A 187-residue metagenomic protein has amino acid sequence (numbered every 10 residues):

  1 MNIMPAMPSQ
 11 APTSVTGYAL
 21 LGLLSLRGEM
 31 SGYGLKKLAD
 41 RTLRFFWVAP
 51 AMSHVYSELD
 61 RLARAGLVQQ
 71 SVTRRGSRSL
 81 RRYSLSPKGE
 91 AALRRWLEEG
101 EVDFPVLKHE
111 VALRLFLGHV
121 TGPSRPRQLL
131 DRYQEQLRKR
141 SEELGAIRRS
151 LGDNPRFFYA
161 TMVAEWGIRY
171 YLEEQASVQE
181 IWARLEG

Functional and structural regions predicted by a protein language model:
N2-V106: Basic helix-turn-helix/winged-helix DNA-binding cores and closely related short helical interaction motifs
S57, R132-E135, K139, W166-E173: DHp/HisKA dimerization-phosphoacceptor four-helix bundle of two-component histidine kinases and homologous
R94-E142: Amphipathic alpha-helical dimerization/coiled-coil segments that flank or bridge DNA-binding/regulatory modules
W96-L97, R148, W182: Short, flexible helix/strand-to-coil boundary loops that buttress conserved ligand/catalytic motifs in alpha/beta
L137-R148, Y171, V178: Non-transmembrane amphipathic alpha-helical segments
G145-A164: Acidic interhelical loop/turn segments
V163-G187: Long, low-complexity, charge-rich intrinsically disordered regions
